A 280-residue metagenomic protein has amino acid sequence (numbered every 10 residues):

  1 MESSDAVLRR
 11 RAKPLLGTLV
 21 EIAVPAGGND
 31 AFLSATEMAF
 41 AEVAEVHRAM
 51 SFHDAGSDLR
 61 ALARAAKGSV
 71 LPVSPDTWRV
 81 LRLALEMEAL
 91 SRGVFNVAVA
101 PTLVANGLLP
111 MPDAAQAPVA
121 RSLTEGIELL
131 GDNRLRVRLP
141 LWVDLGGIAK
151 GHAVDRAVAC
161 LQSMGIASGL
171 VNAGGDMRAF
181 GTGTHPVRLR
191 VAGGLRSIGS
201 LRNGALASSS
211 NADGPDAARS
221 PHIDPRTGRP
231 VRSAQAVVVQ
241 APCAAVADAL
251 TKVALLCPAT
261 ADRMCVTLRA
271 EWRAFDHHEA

Functional and structural regions predicted by a protein language model:
M1-A280: Mature catalytic core of soluble alpha/beta enzymes
